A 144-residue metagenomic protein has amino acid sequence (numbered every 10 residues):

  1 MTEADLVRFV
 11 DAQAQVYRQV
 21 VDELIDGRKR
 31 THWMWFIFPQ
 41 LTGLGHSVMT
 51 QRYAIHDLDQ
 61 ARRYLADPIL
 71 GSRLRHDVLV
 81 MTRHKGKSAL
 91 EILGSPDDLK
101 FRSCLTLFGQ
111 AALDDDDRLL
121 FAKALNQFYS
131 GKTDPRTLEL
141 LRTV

Functional and structural regions predicted by a protein language model:
M1-R18, T137-L138: Extreme N-terminal tail/first-helix region
V10-E23, T82-A89: Short amphipathic alpha-helical segments and their helix-coil junctions
E23-L58: Hydrophobic/aromatic-rich, well-ordered segments within soluble, folded domains that form packed cores
K29-F36, R73, D97-C104, L120-F121: Residue-level detector of well-ordered alpha-helical segments, enriched for hydrophobic/aromatic packing positions
G43-M49, Q110-L120: Short helix-capping/linker segments at secondary-structure and domain boundaries
A54-R73, P135, T143: C-terminal end-helix/capping segment
R63-A112: Mid-chain, well-packed structural core segment of small domains
L113-V144: Charged phosphate-binding loop/patch that engages nucleotide di/tri-phosphates or the phosphate backbone of nucleic
